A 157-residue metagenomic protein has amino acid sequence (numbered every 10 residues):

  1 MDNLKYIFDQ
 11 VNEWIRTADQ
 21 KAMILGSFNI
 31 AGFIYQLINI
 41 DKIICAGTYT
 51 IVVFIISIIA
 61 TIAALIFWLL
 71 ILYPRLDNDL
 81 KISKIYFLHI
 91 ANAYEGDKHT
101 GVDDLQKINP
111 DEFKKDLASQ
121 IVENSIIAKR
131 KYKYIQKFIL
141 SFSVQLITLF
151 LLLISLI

Functional and structural regions predicted by a protein language model:
M1-F8, I44, D103-P110: Short, charged/polar, low-complexity loop and linker segments that flank or interrupt alpha-helical bundles
D2, Y6-Q20, I85, S119-K133: Short amphipathic alpha-helical coupling elements at transmembrane boundaries
K5, K21, K42, K81-K84 (+5 more regions): Context-gated lysine
Y6, G47-T50, E112, D116: A structural signal for alpha-helical segments
I7-F8, F54-I55, L88-H89, P110: Short secondary-structure boundary micro-motifs
D9, E13-L80, Q136-I157: Alpha-helical transmembrane segments and their immediate juxtamembrane boundary regions in integral membrane proteins
L80-N124: Solvent-exposed, non-transmembrane helices and loops of integral membrane proteins
N109-I157: A hydrophobic membrane-anchoring alpha-helix module
